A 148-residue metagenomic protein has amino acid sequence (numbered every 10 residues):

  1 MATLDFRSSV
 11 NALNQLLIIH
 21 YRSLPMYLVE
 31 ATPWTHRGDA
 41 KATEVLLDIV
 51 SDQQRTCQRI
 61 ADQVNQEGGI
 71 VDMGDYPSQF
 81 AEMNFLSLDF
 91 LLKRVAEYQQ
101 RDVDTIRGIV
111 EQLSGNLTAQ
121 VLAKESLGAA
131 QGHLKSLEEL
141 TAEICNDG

Functional and structural regions predicted by a protein language model:
A2-L13, A81-S87: Short, charged, low-complexity loops and linkers
A2-S8, S23-D48, D102-A119: Helix-loop segments that flank and shape redox-cofactor active sites
L4-D5, A12, D72, F90-L91 (+1 more regions): A short linear-motif detector with a strong N-terminal bias
N11-N14, N65, N84, N116 (+1 more regions): Detector for Asparagine
N14-Y21, P25, L47-Q58, K93-Q100 (+2 more regions): Generic structural signal for well-ordered, non-transmembrane alpha-helical segments in soluble/cytosolic regions
E30, A40-G74, S136-C145: Conserved alpha-helical segments that form or flank metal/cofactor-binding pockets of metalloenzymes
Q58-E97: Carboxylate-rich helix-loop segments that flank metal/cofactor sites and access channels in metalloenzymes
Y98-G148: Preference for long, well-ordered alpha-helical segments
